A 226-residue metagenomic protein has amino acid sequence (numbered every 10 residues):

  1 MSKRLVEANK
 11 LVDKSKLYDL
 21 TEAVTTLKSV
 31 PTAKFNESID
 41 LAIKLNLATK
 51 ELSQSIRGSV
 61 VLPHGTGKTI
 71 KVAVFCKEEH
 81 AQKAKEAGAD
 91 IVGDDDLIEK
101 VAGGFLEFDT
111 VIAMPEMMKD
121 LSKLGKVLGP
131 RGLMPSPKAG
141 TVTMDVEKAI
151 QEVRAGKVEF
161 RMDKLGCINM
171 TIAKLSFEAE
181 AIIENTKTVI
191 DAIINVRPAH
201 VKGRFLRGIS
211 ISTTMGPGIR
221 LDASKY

Functional and structural regions predicted by a protein language model:
M1-D13: Generic N-terminal amphipathic, Lys/Arg-enriched alpha-helix
T21-Q82: Translation machinery proteins
A23, A84, G129, I211: Residue-level signature of catalytic and energy-coupling elements of molecular machines, predominantly ATP/GTP-dependent
F35-I39, V196-G208: Flexible, glycine/charged-enriched surface loops at secondary-structure junctions
I43-L45, C76, M114-P115, I172-K174 (+2 more regions): Flexible glycine-/small-residue-rich
P63-T66, G103, E159-M162, H200-G203: Replace "in large, NTP-powered and nucleic-acid-processing enzymes" with "in large, NTP-powered factors and other
H64-A102, F108: Glycine-rich active-site/cofactor-binding loop and its immediate structural neighborhood
D90-I194: Long, charge-patterned amphipathic alpha-helical coiled-coil/hairpin "stalk" segments used as oligomerization
